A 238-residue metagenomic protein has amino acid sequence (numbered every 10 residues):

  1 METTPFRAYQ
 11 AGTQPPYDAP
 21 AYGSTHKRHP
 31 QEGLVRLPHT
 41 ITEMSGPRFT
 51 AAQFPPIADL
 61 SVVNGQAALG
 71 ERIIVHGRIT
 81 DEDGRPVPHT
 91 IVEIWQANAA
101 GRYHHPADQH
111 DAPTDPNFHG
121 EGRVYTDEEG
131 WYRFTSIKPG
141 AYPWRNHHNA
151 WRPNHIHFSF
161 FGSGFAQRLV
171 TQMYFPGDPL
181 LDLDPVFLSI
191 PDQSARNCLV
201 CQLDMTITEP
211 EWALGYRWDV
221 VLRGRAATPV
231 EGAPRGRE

Functional and structural regions predicted by a protein language model:
M1-E238: Beta-strand-dominated extracellular/periplasmic modules and repeats in secreted or surface-exposed proteins
